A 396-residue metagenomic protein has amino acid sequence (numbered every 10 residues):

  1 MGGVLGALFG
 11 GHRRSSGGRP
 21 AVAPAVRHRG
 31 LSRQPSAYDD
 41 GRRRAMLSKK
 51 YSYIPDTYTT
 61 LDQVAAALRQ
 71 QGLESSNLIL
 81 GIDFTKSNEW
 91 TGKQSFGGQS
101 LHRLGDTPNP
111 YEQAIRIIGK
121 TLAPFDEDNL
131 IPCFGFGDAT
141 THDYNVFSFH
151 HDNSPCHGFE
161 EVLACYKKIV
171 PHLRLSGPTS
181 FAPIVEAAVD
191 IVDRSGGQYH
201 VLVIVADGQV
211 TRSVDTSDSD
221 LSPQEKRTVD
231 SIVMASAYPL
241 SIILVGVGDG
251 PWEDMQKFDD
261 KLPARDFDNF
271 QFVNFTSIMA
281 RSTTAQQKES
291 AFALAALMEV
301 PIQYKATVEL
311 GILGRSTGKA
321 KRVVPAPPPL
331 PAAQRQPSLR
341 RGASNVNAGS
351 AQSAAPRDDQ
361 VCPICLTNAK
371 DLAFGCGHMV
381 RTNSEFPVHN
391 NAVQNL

Functional and structural regions predicted by a protein language model:
M1-T59: Cytosolic, low-complexity regulatory segments enriched in Ser/Pro/Gly with interspersed Lys/Arg in eukaryotic signaling
R42-I79, F84-G97, V189-D193: Acidic, polar low-complexity linker/tail segments
P55-G72, S95-F96, N109-I117, T141 (+4 more regions): Eukaryotic beta-rich interaction modules
E74-S154, I184, V201-I204, S236-D249: Von Willebrand factor
Q113, H151-Q198, P251-E253: Von Willebrand factor
N145-E161, D249-V308: Von Willebrand factor A/integrin I-like adhesion domains
A182-A237: Exposed acidic/Ser/Thr-rich ligand/metal-binding surfaces
Q352-L396: RING-type zinc-finger domain of E3 ubiquitin ligases
